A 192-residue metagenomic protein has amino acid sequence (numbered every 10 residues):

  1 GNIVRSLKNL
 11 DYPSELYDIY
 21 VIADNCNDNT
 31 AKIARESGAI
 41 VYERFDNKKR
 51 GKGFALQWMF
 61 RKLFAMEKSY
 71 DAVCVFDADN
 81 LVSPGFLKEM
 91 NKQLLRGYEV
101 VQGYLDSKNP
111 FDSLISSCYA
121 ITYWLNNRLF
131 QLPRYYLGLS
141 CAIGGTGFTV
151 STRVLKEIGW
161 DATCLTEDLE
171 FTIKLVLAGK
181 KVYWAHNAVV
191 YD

Functional and structural regions predicted by a protein language model:
R5-L16: Short, acidic, metal-binding catalytic loop of nucleotide-sugar glycosyltransferases
D18, E170: Cell-envelope/extracellular polymer assembly enzymes that use nucleotide-activated donors
A23-A31, D46-K48, L81: A conserved acidic beta->alpha catalytic loop
D24, F76-A78, G159: Active-site acidic Asp-centered loop
E36-G38, A178: Short, structured coil segments at secondary-structure junctions
E43-K68, P84-L165, V176: Long helical/loop segments within the catalytic core of UDP-sugar-dependent glycosyltransferases, especially the large
E67-L81: Short beta-strand-to-loop acidic/aromatic patch adjacent to the donor-nucleotide binding site
T163, T172-V190: Catalytic donor-sugar/metal-binding loop of nucleotide-sugar-dependent glycosyltransferases
